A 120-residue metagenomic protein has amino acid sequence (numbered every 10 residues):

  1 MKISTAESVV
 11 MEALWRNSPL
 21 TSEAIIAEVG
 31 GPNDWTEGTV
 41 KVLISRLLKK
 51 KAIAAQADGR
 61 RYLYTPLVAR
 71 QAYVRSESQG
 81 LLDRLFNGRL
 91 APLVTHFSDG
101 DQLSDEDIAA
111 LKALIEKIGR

Functional and structural regions predicted by a protein language model:
I3-A6, D58-S76: Short, cationic-aromatic polyanion-contact patches
S8-A13, A24, P92: Pre-recognition alpha-helix immediately N-terminal to the DNA-recognition helix within helix-turn-helix or winged-helix
L14-S18, G31-P32: Short helix-capping/hinge SLiMs at alpha-helix to coil transitions
L20-V29: Short acidic, hydrophobic short linear motifs in intrinsically disordered regions
K41-S45: Short, hydrophobic-biased segments on the C-terminal half of alpha helices that form "recognition helices"
K51: Glycine-centered, phosphate/nucleic-acid-interacting loop/turn motifs that mediate DNA/RNA or nucleotide
A55: Short beta-strand "wing" residues that participate in macromolecule-binding interfaces
S76-G119: Amphipathic alpha-helical dimerization/coiled-coil segments that flank or bridge DNA-binding/regulatory modules
